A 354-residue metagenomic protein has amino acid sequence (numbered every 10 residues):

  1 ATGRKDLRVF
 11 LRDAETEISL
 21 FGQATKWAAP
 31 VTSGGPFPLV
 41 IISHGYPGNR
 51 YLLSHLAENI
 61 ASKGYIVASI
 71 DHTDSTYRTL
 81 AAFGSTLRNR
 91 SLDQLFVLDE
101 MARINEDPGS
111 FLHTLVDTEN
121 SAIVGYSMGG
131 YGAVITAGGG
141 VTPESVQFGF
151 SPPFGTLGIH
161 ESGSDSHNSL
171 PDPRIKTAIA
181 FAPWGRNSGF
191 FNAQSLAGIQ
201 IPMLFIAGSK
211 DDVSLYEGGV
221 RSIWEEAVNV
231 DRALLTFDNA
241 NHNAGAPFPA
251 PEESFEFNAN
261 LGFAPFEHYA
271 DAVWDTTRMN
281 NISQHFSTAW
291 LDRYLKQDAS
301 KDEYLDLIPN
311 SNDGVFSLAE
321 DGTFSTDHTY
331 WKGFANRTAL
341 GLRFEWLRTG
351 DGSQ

Functional and structural regions predicted by a protein language model:
A1-V40: Domain-level recognition of soluble alpha/beta enzyme cores, biased toward histidine phosphatases/phosphomutases
T2-I18, Y51-R78, G84, S91 (+3 more regions): Active-site machinery of serine-nucleophile hydrolases
F37, H44-G48: Active-site glycine-rich loops that stabilize anionic/oxyanionic intermediates across multiple enzyme folds
H44, G125-S127: Conserved alpha/beta-hydrolase "nucleophile elbow" surrounding the catalytic nucleophile
L52-S62, F83-E119, I123, Y131-A137 (+1 more regions): Alpha/beta-hydrolase active-site loop
S188-F190, D212-G219, G245: Conserved alpha/beta-hydrolase "acid-adjacent" motif
I199, F205-A207, D211: Short beta-strand/loop motif that positions the catalytic acidic residue of the alpha/beta-hydrolase fold
V230, N239-H242, P247-Q354: Alpha/beta-hydrolase-fold serine-hydrolase catalytic core, especially in secreted/extracellular enzymes
